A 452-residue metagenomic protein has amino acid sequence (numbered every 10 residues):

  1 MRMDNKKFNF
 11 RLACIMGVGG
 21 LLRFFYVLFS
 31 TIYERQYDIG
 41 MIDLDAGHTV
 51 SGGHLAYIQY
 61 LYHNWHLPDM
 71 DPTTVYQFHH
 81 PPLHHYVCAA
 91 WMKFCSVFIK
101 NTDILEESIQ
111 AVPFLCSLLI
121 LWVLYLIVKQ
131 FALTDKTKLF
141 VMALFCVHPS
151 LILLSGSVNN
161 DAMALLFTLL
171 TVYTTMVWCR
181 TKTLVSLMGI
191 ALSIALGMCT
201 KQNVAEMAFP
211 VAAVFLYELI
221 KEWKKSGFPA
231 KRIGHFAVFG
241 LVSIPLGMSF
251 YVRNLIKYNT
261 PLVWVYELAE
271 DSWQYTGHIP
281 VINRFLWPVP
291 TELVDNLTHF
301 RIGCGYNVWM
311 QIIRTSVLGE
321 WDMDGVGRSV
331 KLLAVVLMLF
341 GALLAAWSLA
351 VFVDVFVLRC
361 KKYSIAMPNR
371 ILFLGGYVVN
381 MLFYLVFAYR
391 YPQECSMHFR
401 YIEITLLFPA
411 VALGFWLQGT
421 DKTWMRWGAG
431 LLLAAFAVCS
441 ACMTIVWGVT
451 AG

Functional and structural regions predicted by a protein language model:
L28, I32-H79, L83, K93-S96 (+1 more regions): Extracytosolic helix-loop segments that constitute the early lumenal/periplasmic catalytic or substrate-binding loops
K100-I104, L124-V147, L166: Transmembrane-helix signature of polytopic, membrane-embedded enzymes that assemble or transfer cell-envelope glycans
E107-A132, L170: Transmembrane-helix motifs of polytopic, lipid-linked glycan transferases
L119, V123-L126, M163-R180, L192-I194 (+2 more regions): Specific aromatic-rich, kink-prone transmembrane helix
Q130-A132, T171-L187, G197, L219-K221: Membrane-interface transmembrane helices that cradle and orient dolichyl/undecaprenyl
S150-A164: Short acidic/glycine- and proline-prone juxtamembrane loop motifs at membrane-interface regions of multi-pass membrane
V177-R180, M207-I244: Perimembrane helix-loop-helix junctions
G234-W347: Membrane-lumen/periplasm interface segments of specific transmembrane helices in polyprenyl phosphate-linked
